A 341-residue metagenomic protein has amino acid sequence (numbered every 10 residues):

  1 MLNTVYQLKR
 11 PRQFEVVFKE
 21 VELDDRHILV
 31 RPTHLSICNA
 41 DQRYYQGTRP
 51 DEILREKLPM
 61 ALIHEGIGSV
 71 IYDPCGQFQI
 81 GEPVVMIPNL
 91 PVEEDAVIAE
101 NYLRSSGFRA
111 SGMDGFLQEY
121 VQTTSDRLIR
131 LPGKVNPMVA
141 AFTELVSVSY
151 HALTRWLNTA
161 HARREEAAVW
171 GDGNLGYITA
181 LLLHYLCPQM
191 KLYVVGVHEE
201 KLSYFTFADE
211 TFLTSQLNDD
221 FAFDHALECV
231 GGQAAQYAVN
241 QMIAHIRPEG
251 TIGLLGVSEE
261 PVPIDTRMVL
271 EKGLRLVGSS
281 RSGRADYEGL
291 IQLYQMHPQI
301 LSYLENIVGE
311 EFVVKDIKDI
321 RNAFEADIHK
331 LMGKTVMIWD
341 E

Functional and structural regions predicted by a protein language model:
N3, R284-E341: C-terminal hydrophobic helical "lid"/dimerization subdomain of Rossmann-like NAD(P)H-dependent oxidoreductases
E22-L35, P50-E93, P132-K134: Glycine-rich beta-strand-centered segment in the early N-terminal region that forms part of a ligand/cofactor-binding
A40-Q46: Cytochrome P450 core scaffold surrounding the K-helix E-X-X-R motif and the conserved "meander" helix-loop region
E65-I67, E82-P83, Y120, D172 (+1 more regions): Residue-level marker of beta-strand positions
I67, V85, Y193, T251-G253 (+1 more regions): Structural detector of well-ordered beta-strand residues that form the stable sheet scaffold of enzyme domains
P83, V135-Q216: Mid-domain Rossmann-like dinucleotide-binding core that forms the NAD(H)/NADP(H) cofactor-binding site
P88-E166: NAD(P)H dinucleotide-binding glycine-rich loop of Rossmann-like/cofactor-binding domains, especially the beta1-alpha1
N158-R164, L186-C187, L202, T206-L274: Glycine-rich cofactor phosphate-binding loops and adjacent beta1-alpha1 units of small-molecule cofactor enzyme domains
